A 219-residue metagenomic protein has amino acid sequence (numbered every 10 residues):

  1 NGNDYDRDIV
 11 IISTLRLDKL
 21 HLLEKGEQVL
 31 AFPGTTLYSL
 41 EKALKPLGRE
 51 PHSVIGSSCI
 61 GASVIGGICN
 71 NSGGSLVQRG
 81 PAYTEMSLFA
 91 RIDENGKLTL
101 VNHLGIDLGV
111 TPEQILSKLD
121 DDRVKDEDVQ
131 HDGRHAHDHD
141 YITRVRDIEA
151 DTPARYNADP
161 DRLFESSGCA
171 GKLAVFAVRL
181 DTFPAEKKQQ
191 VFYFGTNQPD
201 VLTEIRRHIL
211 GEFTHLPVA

Functional and structural regions predicted by a protein language model:
N1-L20, A31-P33, K45, R49-V54: Glycine-rich N-terminal segment of FAD-binding domains in flavoprotein oxidoreductases, spanning the beta-loop-helix
I12-L17, K172-D181, T214-L216: Short amphipathic beta-strand starts and helix->beta connectors
H21-K25: Short, ordered beta-strand-loop transition motifs
E27-V29, L98: Hydrophobic residues embedded in beta-strands of well-ordered beta-sheets
Q28, T35-L40, S63-V64: Short, structural beta-strand-to-alpha-helix junction motif
K42-R49, G168, R207-G211: Short, intrinsically disordered, mixed-charge
V54, C59-I205: FAD-binding subdomain of flavoenzyme oxidoreductases
V54-I55, R206-A219: Flexible, glycine/charged-enriched surface loops at secondary-structure junctions
